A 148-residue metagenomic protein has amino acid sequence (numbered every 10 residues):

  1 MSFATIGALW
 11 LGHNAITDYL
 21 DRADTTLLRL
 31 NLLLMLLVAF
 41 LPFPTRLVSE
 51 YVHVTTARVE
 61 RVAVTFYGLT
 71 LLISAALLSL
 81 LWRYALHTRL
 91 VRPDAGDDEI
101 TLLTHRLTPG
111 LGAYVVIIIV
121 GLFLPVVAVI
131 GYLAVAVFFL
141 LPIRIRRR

Functional and structural regions predicted by a protein language model:
M1-R148: Multi-pass alpha-helical transmembrane bundle typical of ion/small-solute transporters and intramembrane aspartyl
